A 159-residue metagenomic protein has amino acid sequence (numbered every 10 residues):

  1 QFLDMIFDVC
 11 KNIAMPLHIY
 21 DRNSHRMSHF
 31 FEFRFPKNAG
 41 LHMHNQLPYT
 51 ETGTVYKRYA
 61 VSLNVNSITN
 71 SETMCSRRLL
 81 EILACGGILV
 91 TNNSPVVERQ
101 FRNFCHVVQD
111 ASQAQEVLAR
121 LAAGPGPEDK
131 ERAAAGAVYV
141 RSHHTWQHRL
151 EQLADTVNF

Functional and structural regions predicted by a protein language model:
Q1-N103: Nucleotide-sugar donor-binding catalytic core of glycosyltransferases
D4-F7, G53, V108, P125 (+1 more regions): Residues lining hydrophobic/aromatic ligand-binding pockets adjacent to catalytic sites
Y49, S94, A111-Q115, G126 (+1 more regions): Residues at or immediately preceding the N-termini of alpha-helices
V55, V117-R120, T156: CheY-like receiver
R77, Q109, H144: Residue-level signal for the nucleotide or nucleotide-sugar donor/cofactor binding architecture
E98-A119: Change "using UDP/GDP/dTDP sugars" to "using nucleotide sugars
A123-V157: A charged, aromatic-enriched C-terminal amphipathic alpha-helix characteristic of glycosyltransferases across folds
